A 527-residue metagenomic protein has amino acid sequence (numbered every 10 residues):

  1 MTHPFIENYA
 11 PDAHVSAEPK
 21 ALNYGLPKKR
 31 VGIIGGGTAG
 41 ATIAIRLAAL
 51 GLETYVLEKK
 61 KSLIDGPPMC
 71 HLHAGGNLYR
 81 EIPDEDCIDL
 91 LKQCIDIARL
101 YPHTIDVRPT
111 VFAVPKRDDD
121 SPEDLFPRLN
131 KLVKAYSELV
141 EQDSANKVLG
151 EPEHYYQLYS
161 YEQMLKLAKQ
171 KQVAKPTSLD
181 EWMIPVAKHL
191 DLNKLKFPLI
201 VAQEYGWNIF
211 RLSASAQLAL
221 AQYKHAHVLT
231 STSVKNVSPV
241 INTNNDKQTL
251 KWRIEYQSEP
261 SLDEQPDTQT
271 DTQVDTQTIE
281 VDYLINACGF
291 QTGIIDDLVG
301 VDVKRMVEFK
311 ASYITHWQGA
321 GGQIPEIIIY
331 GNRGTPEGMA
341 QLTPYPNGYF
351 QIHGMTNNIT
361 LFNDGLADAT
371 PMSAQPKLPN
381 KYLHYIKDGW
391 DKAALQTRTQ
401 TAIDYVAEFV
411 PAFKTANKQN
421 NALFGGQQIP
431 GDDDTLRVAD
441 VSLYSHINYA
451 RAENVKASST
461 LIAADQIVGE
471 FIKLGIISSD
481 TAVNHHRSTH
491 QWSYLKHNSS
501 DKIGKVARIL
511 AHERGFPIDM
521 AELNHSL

Functional and structural regions predicted by a protein language model:
K29-Y55: N-terminal Rossmann-like FAD-binding beta1-loop-alpha1 element of flavoenzymes
A49-P68: Glycine-rich FAD pyrophosphate-binding loop
H71-E181: Dinucleotide-binding Rossmann-like beta1-alpha1 core, especially the glycine-rich loop that anchors the ADP
I105-R117, V173, D180-K224, K251-R253 (+1 more regions): Helix-loop-beta segment of a Rossmann-like dinucleotide-binding subdomain
N193-E264, D275-Y283, A287-C288, D296 (+1 more regions): Helical element adjacent to the flavin cofactor pocket in flavoenzyme catalytic cores
R211, D391-Y494: C-terminal catalytic lobe of FAD-dependent flavoproteins
S258-E264, D275-G338, Y345-G348, L474-S478: Central helical "cap/lid" subdomain
I329-D434: Active-site lid/adjacent beta-loop-alpha segment flanking the redox-cofactor pocket in flavoenzymes
